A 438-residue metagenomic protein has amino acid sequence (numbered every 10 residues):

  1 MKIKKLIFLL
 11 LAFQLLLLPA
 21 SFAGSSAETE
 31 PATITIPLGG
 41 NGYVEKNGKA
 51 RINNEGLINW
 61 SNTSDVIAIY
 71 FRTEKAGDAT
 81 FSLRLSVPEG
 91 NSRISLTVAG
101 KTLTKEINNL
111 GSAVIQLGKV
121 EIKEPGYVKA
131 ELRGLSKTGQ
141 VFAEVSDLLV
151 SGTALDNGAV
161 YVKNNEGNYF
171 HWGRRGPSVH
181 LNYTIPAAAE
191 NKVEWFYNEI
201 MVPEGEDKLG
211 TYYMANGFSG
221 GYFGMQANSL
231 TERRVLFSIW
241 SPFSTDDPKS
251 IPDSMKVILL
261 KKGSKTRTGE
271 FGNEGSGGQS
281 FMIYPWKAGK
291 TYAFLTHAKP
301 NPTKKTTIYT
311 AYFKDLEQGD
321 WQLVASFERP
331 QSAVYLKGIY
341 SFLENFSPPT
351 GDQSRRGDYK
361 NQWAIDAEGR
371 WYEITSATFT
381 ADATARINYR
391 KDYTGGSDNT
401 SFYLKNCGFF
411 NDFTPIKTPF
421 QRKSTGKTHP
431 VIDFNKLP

Functional and structural regions predicted by a protein language model:
M1-F8: Bacterial N-terminal signal peptides that target proteins for export
L9-L17: Bacterial N-terminal signal peptides
P19-A23: Bacterial Sec-dependent N-terminal signal peptides
G24-P285, L295-P300, K304-P438: Extracytoplasmic
K290-F294: Short Pro-Gly-centered flexible turn/kink motifs
